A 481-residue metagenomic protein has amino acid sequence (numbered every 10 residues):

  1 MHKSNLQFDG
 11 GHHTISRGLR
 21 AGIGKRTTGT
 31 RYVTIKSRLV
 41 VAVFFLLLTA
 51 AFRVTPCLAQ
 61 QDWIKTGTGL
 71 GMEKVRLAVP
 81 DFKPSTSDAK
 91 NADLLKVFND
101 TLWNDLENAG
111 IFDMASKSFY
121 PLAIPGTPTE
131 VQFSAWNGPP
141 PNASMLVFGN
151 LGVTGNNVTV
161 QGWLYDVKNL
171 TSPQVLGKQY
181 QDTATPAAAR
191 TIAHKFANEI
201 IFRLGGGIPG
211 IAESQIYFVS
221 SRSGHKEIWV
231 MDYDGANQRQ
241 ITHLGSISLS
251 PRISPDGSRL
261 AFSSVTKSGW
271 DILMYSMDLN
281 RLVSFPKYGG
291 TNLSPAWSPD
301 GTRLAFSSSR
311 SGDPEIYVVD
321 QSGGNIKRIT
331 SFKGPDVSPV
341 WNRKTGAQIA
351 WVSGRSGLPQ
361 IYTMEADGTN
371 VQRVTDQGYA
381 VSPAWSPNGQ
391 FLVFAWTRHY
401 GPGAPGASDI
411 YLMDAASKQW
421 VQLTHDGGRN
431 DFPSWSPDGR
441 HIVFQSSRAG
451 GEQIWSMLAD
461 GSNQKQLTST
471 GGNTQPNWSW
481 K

Functional and structural regions predicted by a protein language model:
V40-R53: Bacterial N-terminal signal peptides
D62, T127-E199: Amphipathic beta-strand/beta-sheet edge segments enriched in Tyr/Trp
T66-F133, N150-L151: Short beta-strand->alpha-helix linker/helix-N-cap micro-motif that forms a surface specificity/interaction loop
I211-A212, P255-D256, P299-D300, R343-T345 (+3 more regions): Residue-level detector of Asp-centered blade-edge/turn motifs that repeat once per structural unit in beta-propeller
I216, L260, G301-A305, I349 (+2 more regions): Hydrophobic beta-strand positions that form the internal "hydrophobic ladder" of WD40/Gbeta-like beta-propeller blades
S220-E227, H243-S246, S263-I272, P286-T291 (+12 more regions): A flexible loop/linker signature enriched in serine peptidases of the S9 family
D232-A236, S276-N280, D320-G324, E365-T369 (+2 more regions): Short loop/turn segments that connect beta-strands within beta-propeller blades
